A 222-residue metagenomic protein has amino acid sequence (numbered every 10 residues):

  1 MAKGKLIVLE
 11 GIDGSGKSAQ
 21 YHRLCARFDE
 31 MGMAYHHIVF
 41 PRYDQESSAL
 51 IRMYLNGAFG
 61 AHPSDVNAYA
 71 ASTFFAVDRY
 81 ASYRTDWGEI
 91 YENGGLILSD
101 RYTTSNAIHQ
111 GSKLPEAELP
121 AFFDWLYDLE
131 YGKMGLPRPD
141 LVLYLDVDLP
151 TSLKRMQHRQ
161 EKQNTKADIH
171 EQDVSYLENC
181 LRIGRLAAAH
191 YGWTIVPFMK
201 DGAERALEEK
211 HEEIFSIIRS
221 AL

Functional and structural regions predicted by a protein language model:
A2-L6: Pre-Walker A (Motif I) flank of P-loop NTPase domains
L9: Hydrophobic anchor at the beta1->P-loop junction of P-loop NTPases
I12: P-loop (Walker A) phosphate-binding loop of NTP-binding proteins
K17: Conserved lysine of the Walker
Q20: Hydrophobic positions on the alpha1 helix immediately C-terminal to the Walker A/P-loop
C25, P150-L222: NTP-dependent small-molecule kinase module
M31-D128, K133-M134: ATP-dependent small-molecule kinase phosphotransfer cores that center on conserved nucleotide phosphate-binding segments
T104-R182: A glycine- and Lys/Arg-enriched "phosphate-lid" helix/loop adjacent to the NTP-binding pocket of small-molecule kinases
